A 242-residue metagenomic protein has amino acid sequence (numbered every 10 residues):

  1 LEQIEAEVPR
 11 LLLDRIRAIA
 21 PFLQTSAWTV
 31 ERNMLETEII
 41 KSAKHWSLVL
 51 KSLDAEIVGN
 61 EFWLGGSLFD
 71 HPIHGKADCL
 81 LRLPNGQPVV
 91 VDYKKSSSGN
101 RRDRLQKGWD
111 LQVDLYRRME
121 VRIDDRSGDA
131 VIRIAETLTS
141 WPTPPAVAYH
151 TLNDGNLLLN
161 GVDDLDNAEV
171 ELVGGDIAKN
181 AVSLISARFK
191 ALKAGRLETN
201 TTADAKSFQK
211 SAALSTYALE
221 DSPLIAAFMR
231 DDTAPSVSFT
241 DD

Functional and structural regions predicted by a protein language model:
L1-D242: RecB-family 4Fe-4S metal-dependent nuclease core
